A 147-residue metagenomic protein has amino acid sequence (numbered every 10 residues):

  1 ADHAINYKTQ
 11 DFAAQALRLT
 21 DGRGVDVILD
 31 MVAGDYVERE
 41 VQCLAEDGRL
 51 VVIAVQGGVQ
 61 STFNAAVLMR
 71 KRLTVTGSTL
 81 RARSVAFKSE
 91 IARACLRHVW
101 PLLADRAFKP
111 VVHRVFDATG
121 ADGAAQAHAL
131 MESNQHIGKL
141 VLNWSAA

Functional and structural regions predicted by a protein language model:
A1-Y36: Adenosine-nucleotide cofactor-binding segment
D21, A45, Q135-H136: Short conserved AdoMet
D26-I28, E40, V75, V99 (+2 more regions): Terminal peptide-recognition signature
G34-D35, Q56-G57, L80-R81, A147: Short glycine-rich anion-binding loops that position phosphate/pyrophosphate groups of nucleotides and phosphorylated
D35-A45: Rossmann-fold NAD(P) dinucleotide-binding segment
E46-I53, F63-P110: Rossmann-fold dehydrogenase core element
K88-A147: C-terminal hydrophobic helical "lid"/dimerization subdomain of Rossmann-like NAD(P)H-dependent oxidoreductases
